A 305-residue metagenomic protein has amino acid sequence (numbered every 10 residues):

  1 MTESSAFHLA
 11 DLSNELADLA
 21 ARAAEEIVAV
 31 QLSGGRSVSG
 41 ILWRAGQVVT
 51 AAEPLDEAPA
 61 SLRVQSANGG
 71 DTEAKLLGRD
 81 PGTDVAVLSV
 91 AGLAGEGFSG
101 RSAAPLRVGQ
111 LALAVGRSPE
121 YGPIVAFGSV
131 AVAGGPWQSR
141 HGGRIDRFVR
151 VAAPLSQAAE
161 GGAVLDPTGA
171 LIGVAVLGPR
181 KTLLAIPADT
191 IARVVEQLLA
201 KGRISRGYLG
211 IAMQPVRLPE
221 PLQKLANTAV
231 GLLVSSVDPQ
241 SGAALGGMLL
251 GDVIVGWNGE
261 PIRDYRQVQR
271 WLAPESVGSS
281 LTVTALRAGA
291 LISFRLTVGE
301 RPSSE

Functional and structural regions predicted by a protein language model:
M1-A20, A114, S118, P167 (+6 more regions): C-terminal cap/linker of serine protease catalytic domains
S4-F7, L32-I124, F148-V149, Q157-A158 (+8 more regions): Conserved active-site neighborhood of the chymotrypsin/trypsin-like protease fold
A24-E26, A86, A91-S99, I124-K181 (+2 more regions): Active-site region of chymotrypsin-like
S37-V38, A159-G161, L232-S235, L249-L250 (+1 more regions): Short loop/turn microsegments at loop-to-beta-strand junctions
G46-T50, I172, A243-R266: Conserved PDZ fold ligand-binding element
L77-D84, Y121, A133-V149, Q197-S205 (+1 more regions): Gly/Ser-enriched beta-turn/beta-hairpin loop segments
A158-V164, R217-L225, D238-G256, W271: PDZ/PDZ-like domain micro-motif
